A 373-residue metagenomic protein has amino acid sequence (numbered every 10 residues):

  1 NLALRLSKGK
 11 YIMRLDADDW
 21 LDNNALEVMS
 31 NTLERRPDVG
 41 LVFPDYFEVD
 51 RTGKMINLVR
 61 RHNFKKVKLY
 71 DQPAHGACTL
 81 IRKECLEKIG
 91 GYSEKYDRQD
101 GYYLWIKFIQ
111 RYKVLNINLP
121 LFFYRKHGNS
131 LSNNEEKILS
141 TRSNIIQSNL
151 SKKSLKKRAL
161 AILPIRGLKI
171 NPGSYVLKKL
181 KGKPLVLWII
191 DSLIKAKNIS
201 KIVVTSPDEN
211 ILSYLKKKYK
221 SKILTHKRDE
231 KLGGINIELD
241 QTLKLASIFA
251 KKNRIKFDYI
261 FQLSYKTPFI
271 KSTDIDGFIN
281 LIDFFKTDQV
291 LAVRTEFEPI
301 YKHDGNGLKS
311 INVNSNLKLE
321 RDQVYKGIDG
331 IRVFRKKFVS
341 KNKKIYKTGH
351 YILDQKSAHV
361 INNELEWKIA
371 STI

Functional and structural regions predicted by a protein language model:
N1-S7, I237-K244: Glycine-rich, basic loop-to-helix element that forms the pyrophosphate-binding segment of sugar-nucleotide handling
I12, I260: Short aromatic/hydrophobic "clamp" motif used to bind/position activated sugar donors
D19-T32, N236, S264-L281: Acidic donor-binding/catalytic loop of UDP-sugar-dependent glycosyltransferases, especially processive GT2
L26-I56, L281-D288: Conserved donor NDP-sugar-binding/catalytic core segment of glycosyltransferases
D45, L115-L121, H350-Q355: Catalytic beta-strand/loop signature of glycosyltransferases that borders the donor
F64-S143: Conserved nucleotide-sugar donor-binding catalytic segment
S154-G173: N-terminal nucleotide-binding beta1-loop-alpha1 segment
Q241-L245, I255, Y265-K356: Conserved core of the sugar-phosphate nucleotidyltransferase
